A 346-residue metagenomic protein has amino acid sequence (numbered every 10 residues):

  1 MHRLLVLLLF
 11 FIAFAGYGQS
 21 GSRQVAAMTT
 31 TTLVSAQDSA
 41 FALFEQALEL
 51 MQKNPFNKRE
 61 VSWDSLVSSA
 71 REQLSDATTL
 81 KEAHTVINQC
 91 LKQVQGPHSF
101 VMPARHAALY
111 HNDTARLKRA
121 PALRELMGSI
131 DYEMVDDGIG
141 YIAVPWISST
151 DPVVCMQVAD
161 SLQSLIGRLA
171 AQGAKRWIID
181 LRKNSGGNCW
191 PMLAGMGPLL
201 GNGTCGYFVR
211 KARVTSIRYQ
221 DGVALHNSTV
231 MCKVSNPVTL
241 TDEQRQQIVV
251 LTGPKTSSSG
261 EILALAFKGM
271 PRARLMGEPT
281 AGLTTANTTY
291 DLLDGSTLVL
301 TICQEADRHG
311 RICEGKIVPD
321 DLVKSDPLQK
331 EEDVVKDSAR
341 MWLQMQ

Functional and structural regions predicted by a protein language model:
M1-L4, G18-Q19: Positively charged n-region of N-terminal signal peptides that target proteins for export
L4-A13: Sec-dependent N-terminal signal peptides
G18-Y219, A224-L225, T229-M231, Q247 (+5 more regions): Flexible, low-complexity junctional segments that flank or bridge functional domains
S99, K255-S257, M270-L283: Short, well-structured beta-strand/strand-turn elements
N184, T252-S259: Active-site neighborhood of thiol-dependent amide/isopeptide-bond enzymes
L225, S235-V250, P254: A conserved mid-domain beta-alpha-beta active-site/ligand-binding segment of alpha/beta enzyme cores
K268, G277-L293, L298-L300, P319-D321: C-terminal soluble interaction/assembly domains
V318-Q346: Low-complexity, Gly/Ser/Thr/Pro-rich intrinsically disordered linker/tail segments
